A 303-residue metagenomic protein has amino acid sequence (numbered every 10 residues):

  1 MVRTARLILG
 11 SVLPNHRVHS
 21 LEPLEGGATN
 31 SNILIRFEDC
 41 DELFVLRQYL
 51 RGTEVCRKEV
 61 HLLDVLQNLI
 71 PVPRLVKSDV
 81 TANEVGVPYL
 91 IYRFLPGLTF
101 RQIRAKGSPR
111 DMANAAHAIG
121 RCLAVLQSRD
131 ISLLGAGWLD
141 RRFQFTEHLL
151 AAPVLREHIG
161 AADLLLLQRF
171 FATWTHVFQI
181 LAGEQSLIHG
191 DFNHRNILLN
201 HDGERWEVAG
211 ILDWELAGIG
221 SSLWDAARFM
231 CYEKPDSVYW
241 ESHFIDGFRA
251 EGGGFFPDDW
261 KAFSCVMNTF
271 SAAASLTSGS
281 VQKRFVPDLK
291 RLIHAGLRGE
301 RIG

Functional and structural regions predicted by a protein language model:
M1-H16, V80-N83, M112, A116-H117 (+4 more regions): An alpha-helical support segment within catalytic cores of ATP-dependent transferases
P14-S20, A161-L167, G253-F263: Short, surface-exposed acidic
S20-D140, E157-H158, A182: ATP-binding pocket architecture of kinase catalytic cores
L24, R110-H117, L216-S222, A227-G303: Helix-rich C-terminal or lid/interface subdomains of diverse kinases
E25, S31-R36, L75, R169-W224: Active-site acidic catalytic loop and adjacent metal/ATP-binding pocket of ATP-dependent phosphoryl transfer enzymes
L46-Q48, V76-K77, L187-G190, I211-L212 (+3 more regions): Short beta-strand segments
T53, N83, T99, I197 (+2 more regions): Conserved protein kinase catalytic core
L63, S108-P109, E204-R205, A227-F229: Glycine-rich, phosphate-binding/catalytic loops in enzymes
